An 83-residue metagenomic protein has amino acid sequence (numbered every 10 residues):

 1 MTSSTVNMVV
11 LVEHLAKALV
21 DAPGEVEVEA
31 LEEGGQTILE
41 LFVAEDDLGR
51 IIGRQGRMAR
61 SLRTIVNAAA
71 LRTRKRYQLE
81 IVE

Functional and structural regions predicted by a protein language model:
M1-L48, S61, I65-E83: RNA-contacting regions in translation and RNA-metabolism proteins, encompassing KH/S1 modules where present
M58: An amphipathic, aromatic/His-enriched active-site/gating alpha helix that lines ligand/cofactor pockets
